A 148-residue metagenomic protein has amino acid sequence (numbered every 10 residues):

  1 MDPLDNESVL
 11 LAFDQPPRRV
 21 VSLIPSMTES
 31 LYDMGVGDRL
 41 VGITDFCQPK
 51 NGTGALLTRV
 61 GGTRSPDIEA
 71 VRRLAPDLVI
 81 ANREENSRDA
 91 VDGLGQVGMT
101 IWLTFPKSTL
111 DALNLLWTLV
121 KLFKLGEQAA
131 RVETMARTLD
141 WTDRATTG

Functional and structural regions predicted by a protein language model:
M1-G148: N-terminal ligand-binding lobe of clamshell/alpha-beta domains
